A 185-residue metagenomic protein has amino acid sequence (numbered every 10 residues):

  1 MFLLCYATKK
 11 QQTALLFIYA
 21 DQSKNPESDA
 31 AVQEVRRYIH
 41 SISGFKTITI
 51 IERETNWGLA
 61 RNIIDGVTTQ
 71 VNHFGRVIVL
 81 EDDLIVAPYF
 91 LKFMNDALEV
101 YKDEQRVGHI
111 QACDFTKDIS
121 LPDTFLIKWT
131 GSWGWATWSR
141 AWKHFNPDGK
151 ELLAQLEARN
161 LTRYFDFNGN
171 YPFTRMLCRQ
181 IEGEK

Functional and structural regions predicted by a protein language model:
M1-V79, L84-K185: An acidic/histidine-cluster motif and surrounding catalytic segment that typifies divalent-metal-assisted enzyme active
